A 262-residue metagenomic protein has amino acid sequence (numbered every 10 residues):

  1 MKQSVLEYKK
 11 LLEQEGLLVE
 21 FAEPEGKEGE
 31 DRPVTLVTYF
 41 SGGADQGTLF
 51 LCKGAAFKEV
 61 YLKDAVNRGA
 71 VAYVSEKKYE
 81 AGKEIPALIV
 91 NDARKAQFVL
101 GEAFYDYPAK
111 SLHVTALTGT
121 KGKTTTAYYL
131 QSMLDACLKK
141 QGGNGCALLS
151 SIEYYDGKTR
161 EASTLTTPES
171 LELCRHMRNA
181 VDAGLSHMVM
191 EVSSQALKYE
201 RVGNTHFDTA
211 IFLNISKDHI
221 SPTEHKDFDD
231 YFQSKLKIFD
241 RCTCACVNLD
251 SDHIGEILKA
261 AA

Functional and structural regions predicted by a protein language model:
M1-V99: N-terminal leader/targeting and accessory segments in enzymes
Q97-A262: Phosphate-binding loop of NTP-binding sites
